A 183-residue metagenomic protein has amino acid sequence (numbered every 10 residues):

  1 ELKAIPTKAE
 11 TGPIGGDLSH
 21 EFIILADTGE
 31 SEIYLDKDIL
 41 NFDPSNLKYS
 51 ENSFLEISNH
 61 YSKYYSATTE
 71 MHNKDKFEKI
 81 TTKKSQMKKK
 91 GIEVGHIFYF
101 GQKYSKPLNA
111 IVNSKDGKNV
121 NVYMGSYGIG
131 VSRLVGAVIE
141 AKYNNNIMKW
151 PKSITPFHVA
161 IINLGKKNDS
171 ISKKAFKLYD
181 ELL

Functional and structural regions predicted by a protein language model:
E1-L183: NTP/phosphate- and nucleic-acid-binding module
